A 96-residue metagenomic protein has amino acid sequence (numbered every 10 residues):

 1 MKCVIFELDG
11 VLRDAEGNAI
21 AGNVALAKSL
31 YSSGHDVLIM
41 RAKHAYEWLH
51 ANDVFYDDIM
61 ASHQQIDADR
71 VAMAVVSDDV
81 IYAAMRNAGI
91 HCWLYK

Functional and structural regions predicted by a protein language model:
M1, G34, R70-A72: A general structural motif
M1-G17: Asp-based phosphoryl-transfer active-site loop
V4, V37-M40, I59, C92: Hydrophobic beta-strand residues in large extracellular and virion-surface proteins
L12-L38, H63: Short, acidic loop-to-helix structural element flanking the phosphoryl-transfer center in phosphate-processing enzymes
H35, V54, I90: Short phosphate-binding/catalytic loops that engage adenosine nucleotides
A42-M73, V80-I81: Substrate-recognition "cap/lid" segment bordering the active-site pocket of phosphatases
V71-K96: Acidic, Mg2+-coordinating phosphoryl-transfer loop and its flanking beta/alpha structural elements, shared across
